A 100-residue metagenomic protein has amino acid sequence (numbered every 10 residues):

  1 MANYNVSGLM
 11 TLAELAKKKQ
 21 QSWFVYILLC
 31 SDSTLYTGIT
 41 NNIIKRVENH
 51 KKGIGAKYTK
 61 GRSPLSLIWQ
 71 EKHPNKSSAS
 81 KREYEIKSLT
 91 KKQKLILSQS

Functional and structural regions predicted by a protein language model:
M1-K52, A56, S63, L67-Q70 (+3 more regions): GIY-YIG nuclease catalytic motif and its immediate N-terminal context
